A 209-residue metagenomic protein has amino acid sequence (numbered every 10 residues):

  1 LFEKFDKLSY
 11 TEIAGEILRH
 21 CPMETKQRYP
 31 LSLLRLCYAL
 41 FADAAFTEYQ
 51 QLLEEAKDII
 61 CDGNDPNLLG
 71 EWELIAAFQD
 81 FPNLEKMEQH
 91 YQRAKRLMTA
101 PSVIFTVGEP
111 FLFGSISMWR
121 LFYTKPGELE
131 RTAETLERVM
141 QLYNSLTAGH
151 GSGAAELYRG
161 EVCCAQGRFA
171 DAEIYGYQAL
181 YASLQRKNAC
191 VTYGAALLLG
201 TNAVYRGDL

Functional and structural regions predicted by a protein language model:
L1, G200-L209: Short, intrinsically disordered, charge-balanced linker/junction segments flanking boundaries in proteins
L1-F41: Short, well-ordered secondary-structure microsegments that present a prominent hydrophobic/aromatic side chain
E24-N202: Internal alpha-solenoid helical repeat scaffolds
